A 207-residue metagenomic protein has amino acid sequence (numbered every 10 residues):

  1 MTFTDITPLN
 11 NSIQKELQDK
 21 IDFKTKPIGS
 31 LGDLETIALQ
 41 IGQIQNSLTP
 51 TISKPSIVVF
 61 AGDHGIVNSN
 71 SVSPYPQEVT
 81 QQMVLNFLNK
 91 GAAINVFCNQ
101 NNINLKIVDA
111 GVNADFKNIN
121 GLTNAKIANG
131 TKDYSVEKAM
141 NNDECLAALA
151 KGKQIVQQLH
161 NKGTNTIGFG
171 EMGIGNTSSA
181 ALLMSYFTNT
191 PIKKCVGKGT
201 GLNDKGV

Functional and structural regions predicted by a protein language model:
M1-V207: N-terminal loops that bind phosphate or other acidic moieties and the adjacent beta-alpha structural core
